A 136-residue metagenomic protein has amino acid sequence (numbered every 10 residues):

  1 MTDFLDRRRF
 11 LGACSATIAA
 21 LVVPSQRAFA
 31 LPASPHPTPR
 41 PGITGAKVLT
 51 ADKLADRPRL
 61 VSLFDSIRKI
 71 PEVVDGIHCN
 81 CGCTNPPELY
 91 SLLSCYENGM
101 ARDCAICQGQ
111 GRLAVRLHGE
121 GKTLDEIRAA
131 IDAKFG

Functional and structural regions predicted by a protein language model:
M1-L21: N-terminal secretory signal peptides and thylakoid transit peptides that target proteins across membranes
R7, R57-L60, L124: Short amphipathic alpha-helical segments that mediate assembly, nucleic-acid/protein binding, or membrane association
P24-S62: C-terminal segment of N-terminal export signals and the immediately downstream linker at the start of the mature
R40, G45, Y90-S91, F135-G136: Mitochondrial intermembrane space
F64-C79, Y90-G99: Immediate flanking context of iron-sulfur cluster ligation sites
N85-E120: Iron-sulfur (Fe-S) cluster-binding segments and ferredoxin-like electron-carrier domains, especially [2Fe-2S]
L124, R128-G136: Short flanking/linker segments adjacent to small metal-binding domains or redox-active Cys/His motifs
